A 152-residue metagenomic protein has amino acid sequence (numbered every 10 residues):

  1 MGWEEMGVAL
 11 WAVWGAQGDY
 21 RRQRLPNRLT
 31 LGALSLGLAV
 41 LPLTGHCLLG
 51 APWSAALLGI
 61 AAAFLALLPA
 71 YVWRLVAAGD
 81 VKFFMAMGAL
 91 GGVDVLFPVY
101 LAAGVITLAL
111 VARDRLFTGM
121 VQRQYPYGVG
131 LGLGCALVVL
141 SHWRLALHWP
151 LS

Functional and structural regions predicted by a protein language model:
M1-S152: A membrane-topology feature that recognizes alpha-helical transmembrane segments and their immediate juxtamembrane
